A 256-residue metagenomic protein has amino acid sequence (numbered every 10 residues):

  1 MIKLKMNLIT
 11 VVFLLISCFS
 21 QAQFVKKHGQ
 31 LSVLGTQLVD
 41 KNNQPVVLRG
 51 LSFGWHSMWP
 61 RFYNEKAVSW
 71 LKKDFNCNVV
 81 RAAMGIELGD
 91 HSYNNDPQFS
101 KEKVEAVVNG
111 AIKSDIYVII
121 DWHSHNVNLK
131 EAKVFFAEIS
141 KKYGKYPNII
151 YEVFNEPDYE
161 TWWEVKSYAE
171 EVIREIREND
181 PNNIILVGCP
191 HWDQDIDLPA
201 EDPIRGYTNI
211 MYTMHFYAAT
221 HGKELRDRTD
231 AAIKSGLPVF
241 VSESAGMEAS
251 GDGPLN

Functional and structural regions predicted by a protein language model:
M1-Q23: Bacterial Sec-dependent N-terminal signal peptides
L4-L8, G50, A82: Hydrophobic alpha-helical segments, especially transmembrane helices and their immediate juxtamembrane helical caps
F13-S17, H91, K113, W162 (+1 more regions): Alpha-helical transmembrane segments and their juxtamembrane interfaces
A22-V79, N94: N-terminal carbohydrate-binding accessory modules
Q30-L31, W55, P60, N78 (+4 more regions): Extracellular glycoside hydrolase catalytic/binding regions
D40, D121, E243: Acidic active-site catalytic centers that drive phospho-/nucleotidyl reactions and related ester hydrolyses
R49, G85, D158: Localized chelating/binding microdomains that coordinate divalent metal ions or stabilize phosphate-bearing
N64-E138, R177-N179, P254-N256: Aromatic-lined substrate-binding rim segments of carbohydrate-active enzymes
